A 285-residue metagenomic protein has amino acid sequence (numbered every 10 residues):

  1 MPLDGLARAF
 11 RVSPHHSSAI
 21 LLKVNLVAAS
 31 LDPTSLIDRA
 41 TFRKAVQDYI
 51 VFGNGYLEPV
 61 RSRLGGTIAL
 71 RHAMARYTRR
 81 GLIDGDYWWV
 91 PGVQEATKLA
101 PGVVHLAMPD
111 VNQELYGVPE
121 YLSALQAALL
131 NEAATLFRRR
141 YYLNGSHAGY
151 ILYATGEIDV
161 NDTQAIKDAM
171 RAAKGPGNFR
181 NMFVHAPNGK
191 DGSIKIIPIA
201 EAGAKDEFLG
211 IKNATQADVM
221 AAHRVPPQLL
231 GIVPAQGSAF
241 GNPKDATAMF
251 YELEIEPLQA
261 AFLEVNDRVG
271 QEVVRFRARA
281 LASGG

Functional and structural regions predicted by a protein language model:
M1-K190: Structured, contiguous alpha/beta core segments that scaffold functional sites
D110-G285: A contiguous, surface-oriented mixed alpha/beta subdomain in the mid-to-C-terminal portion of proteins that forms
